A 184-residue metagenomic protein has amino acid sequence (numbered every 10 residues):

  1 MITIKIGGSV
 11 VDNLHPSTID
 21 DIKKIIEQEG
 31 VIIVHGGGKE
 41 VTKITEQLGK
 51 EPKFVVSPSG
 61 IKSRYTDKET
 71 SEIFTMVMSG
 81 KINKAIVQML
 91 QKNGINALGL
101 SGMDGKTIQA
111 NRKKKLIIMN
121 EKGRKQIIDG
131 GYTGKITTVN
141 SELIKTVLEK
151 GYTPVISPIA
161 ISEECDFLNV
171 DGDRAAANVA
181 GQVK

Functional and structural regions predicted by a protein language model:
M1-K184: Nucleotide/pyrophosphate-binding catalytic subdomain
